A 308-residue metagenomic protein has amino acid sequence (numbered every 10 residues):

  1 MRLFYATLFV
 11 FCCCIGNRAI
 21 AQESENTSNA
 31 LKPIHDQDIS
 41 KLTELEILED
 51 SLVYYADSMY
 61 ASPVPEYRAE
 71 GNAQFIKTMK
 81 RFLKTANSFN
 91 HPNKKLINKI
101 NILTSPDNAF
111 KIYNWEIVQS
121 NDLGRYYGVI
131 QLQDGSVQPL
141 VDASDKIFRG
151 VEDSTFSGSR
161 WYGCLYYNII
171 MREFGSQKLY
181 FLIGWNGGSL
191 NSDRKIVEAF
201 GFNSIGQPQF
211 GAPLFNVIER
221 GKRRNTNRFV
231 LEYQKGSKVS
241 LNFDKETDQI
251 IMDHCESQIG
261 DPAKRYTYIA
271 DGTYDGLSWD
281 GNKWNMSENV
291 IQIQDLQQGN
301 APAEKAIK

Functional and structural regions predicted by a protein language model:
M1-K41: Bacterial Sec-dependent N-terminal signal peptides
K32-Y127: Solvent-exposed N-terminal domain segments of exported/luminal and surface proteins
A109-E116, K178-N186, D248-H254: Short beta-strand elements that form the blades of beta-propeller/WD-repeat-like and other beta-sheet-rich scaffold
Y126-G135, I196-G206, Y266-G281: Beta-propeller blade signature
Y127-E173: Short N-terminal edge-element motif at the start of the domain
Q138-I147, Q209-G221, M286-Q292: Beta-propeller fold detector
D153-F174, G188, Q209-G276, P302-A303: Short aromatic loop motif centered on NTY/YTY
L165-N203: Hydrophobic, aromatic-enriched interface-forming segments
